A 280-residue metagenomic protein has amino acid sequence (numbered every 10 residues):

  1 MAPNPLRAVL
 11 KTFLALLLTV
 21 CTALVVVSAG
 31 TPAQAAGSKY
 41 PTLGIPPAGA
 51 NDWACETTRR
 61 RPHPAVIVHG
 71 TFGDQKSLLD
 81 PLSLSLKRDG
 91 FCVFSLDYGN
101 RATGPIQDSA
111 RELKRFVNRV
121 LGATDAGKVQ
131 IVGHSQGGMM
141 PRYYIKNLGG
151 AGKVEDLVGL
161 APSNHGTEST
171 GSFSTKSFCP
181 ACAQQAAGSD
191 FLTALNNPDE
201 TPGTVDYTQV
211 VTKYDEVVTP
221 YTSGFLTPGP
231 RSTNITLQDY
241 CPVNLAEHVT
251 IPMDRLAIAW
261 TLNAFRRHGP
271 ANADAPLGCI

Functional and structural regions predicted by a protein language model:
M1-A35: Secretory targeting and sorting signals
A36-K128: Active-site catalytic motif of lipid deacylating hydrolases and related acyltransferases
W53, S177-P180, D239, L277: Extracellular secreted precursors and ectodomains with disulfide-bonded cysteine-rich loops/domains
A65, V93-S95, L157, Y207-Q209 (+1 more regions): Conserved beta-strand scaffold positions in the cores of enzyme catalytic domains, especially in NTP/NDP-utilizing
V68-H69, V93-L96, Q107-T201: Serine-dependent carboxylesterase/thioesterase catalytic core of lipase-like alpha/beta-hydrolase/SGNH enzymes
G70-G73, Y98-G104, F178-C182, L245-I251: Second-shell loop/turn segments in exported
L84, R88, K146-N147, N263: Short, well-ordered alpha-helices that flank and scaffold nucleotide-derived cofactor binding pockets
G203-I280: C-terminal catalytic-base region of ester-bond hydrolases, centering on the histidine of the charge-relay
